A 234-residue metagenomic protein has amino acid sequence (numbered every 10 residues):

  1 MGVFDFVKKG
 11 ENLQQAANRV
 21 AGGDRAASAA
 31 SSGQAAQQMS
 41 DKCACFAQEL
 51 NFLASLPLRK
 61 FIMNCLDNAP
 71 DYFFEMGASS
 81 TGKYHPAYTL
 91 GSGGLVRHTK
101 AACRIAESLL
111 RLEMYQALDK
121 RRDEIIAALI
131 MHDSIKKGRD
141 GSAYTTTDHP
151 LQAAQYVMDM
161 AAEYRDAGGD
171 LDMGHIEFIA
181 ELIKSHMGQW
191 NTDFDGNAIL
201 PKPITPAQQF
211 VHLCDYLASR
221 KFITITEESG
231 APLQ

Functional and structural regions predicted by a protein language model:
M1-Q15: N-terminal low-structure segments adjacent to metalloprotease catalytic domains across cellular compartments
N12-G141: Acidic/His-rich, divalent-metal-binding segments that scaffold phosphate/diphosphate chemistry
L95, T146, P203: Aromatic-acidic/polar surface patches that form glycan- and anion
H98, H132, H149-P150, H186-M187: Histidine-centered active-site/metal-ligand motif
A102-A106, T146-Y164: An active-site-proximal "capping" alpha-helix that borders the catalytic cofactor pocket
L110-A117, A161-L171: Alpha-helix termini
A117-R121, D148, G174-F178: Alpha-helix N-cap and coil->helix boundary residues
I125, R165-L233: Histidine/acidic-rich helix-loop-helix segments that form or flank divalent-metal centers in metalloenzyme catalytic
